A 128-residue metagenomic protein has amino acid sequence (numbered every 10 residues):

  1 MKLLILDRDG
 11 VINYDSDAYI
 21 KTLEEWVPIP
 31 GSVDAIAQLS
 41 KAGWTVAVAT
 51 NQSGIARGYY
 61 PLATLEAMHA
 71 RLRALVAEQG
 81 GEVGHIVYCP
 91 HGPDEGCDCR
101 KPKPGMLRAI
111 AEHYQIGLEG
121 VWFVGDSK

Functional and structural regions predicted by a protein language model:
M1-A47: Active-site neighborhood of HAD-like aspartate-dependent phosphohydrolases
L6-R8, T50, V124-D126: Active-site flanking residues adjacent to catalytic metal/cofactor-binding acidic residues
I12-P30, I55-T64, E78-E82, H91-D98: Metal-dependent phosphoesterase signature
S32, I36-H69, E82-G92: Substrate-recognition element of Asp-dependent hydrolases with the DxDx(T/V) motif
L72-A77, A111: Conserved hydrophobic residues forming the short capping helix/wall of the S-adenosyl-L-methionine
R100-K128: Conserved Lys-Pro-Asp/Glu-containing loop-to-beta segment of HAD-superfamily phosphomonoesterases, centered on
